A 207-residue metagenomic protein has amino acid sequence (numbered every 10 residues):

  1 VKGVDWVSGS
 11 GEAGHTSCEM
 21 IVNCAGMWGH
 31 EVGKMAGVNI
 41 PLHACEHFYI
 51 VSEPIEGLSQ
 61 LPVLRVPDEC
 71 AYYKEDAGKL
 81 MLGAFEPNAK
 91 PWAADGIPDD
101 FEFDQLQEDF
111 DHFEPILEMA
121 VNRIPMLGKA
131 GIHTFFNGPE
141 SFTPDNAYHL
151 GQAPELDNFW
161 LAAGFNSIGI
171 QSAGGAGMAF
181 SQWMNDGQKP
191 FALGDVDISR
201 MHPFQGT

Functional and structural regions predicted by a protein language model:
K2-E108, P115-L127, P203-T207: Flavin-dependent oxidoreductases
D68, D99, Q107-T207: C-terminal catalytic lobe of FAD-dependent flavoproteins
